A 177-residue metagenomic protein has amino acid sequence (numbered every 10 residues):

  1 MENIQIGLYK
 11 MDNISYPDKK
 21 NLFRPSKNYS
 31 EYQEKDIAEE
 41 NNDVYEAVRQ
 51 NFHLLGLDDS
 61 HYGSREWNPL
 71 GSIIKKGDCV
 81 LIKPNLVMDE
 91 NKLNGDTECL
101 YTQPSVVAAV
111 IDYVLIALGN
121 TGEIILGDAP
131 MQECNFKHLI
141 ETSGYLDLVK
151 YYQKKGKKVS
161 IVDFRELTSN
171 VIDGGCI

Functional and structural regions predicted by a protein language model:
M1-I177: N-terminal and secondary-structure boundary signal
